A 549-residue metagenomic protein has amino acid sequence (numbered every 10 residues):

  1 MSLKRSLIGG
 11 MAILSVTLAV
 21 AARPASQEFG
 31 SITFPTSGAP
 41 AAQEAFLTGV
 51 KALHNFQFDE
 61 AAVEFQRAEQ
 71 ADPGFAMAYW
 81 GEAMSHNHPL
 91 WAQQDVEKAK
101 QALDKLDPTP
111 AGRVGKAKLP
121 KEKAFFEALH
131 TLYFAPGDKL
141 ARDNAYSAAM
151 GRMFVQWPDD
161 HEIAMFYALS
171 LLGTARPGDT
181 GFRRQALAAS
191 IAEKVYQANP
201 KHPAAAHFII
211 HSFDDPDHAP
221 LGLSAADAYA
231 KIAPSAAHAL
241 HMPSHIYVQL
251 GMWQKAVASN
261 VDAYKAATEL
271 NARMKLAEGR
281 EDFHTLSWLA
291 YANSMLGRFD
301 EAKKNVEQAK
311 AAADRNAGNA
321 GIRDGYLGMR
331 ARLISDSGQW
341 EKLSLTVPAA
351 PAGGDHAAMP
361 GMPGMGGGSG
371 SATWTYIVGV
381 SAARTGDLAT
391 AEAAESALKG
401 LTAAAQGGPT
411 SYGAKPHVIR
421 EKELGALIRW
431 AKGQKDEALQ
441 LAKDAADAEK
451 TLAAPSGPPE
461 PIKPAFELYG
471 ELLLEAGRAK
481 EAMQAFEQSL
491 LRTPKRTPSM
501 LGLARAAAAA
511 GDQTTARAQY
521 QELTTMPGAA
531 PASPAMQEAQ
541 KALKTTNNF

Functional and structural regions predicted by a protein language model:
A39-P40, P73, W157-D159, P200 (+6 more regions): Short coil turns that delineate tetratricopeptide repeat
P40-L47, A76-S85, G115-G137, D159-P177 (+9 more regions): Amphipathic alpha-helical repeat scaffolds of TPR domains
A52, H86, T131, L171 (+8 more regions): Residue at a conserved register position within TPR or TPR-like alpha-solenoid repeats
Q57-V63, E82-L119, E127-A141, T174-R183 (+2 more regions): Inter-helical turn/loop elements of alpha-helical hairpins
Q70, D107-P108, Q197, D227-K231 (+7 more regions): Amphipathic alpha-helical segments of tetratricopeptide repeats
A76, A83, N87-W91, D95-A111 (+7 more regions): TPR/TPR-like (Sel1-like) alpha-helical repeat modules
